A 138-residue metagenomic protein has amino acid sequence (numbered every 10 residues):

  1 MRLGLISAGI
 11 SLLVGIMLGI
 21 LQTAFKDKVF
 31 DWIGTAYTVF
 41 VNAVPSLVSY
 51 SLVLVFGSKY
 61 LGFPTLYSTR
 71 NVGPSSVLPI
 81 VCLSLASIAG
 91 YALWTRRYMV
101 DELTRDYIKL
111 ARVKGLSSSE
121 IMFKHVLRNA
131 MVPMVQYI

Functional and structural regions predicted by a protein language model:
M1-F30, S46, T69-I138: Alpha-helical transmembrane segments of integral membrane proteins, especially multi-pass inner/plasma-membrane
A36-T65, C82-A86: Membrane-water interface segments at the C-terminal ends of transmembrane alpha-helices in multi-pass inner-membrane
